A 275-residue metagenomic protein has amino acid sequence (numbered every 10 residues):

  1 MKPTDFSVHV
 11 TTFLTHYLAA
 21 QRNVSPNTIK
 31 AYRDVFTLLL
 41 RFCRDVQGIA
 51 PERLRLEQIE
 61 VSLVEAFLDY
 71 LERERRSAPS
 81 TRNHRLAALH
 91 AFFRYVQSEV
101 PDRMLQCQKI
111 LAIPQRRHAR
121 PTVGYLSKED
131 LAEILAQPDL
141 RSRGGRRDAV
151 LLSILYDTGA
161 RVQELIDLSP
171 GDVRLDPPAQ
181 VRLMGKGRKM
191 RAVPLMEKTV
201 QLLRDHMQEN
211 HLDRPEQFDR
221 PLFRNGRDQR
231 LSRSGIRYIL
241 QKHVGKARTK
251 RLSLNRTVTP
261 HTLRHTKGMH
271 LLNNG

Functional and structural regions predicted by a protein language model:
M1-G275: Conserved catalytic core of the tyrosine transesterase superfamily
